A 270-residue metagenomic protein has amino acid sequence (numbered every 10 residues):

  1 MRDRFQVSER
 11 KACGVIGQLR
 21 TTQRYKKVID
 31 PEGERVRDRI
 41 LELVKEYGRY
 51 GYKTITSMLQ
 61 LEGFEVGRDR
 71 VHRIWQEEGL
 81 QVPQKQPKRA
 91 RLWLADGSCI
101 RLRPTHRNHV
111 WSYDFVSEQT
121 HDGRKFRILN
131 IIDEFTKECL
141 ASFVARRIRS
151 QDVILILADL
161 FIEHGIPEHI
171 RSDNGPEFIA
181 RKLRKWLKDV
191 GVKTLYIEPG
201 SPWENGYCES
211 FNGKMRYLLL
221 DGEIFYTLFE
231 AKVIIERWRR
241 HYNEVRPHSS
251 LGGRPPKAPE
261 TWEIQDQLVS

Functional and structural regions predicted by a protein language model:
M1-I29, L195, G200: Basic, low-complexity segments
K11-Q18, K182, D189, G206 (+2 more regions): Generic alpha-helical secondary structure signal
A12-C13, Q23, I40, I55 (+14 more regions): Mobile genetic element proteins and their domesticated derivatives, centered on retroelements and DNA transposons
Q18-V110, S201, P255-D266: Basic, flexible linker segments flanking DNA-binding modules in nucleic acid-interacting mobile-element proteins
Q84-P87, I170-N174, D189-Y207, E223-L228: RNase H-like polynucleotidyl transferase catalytic core
V110-F161, I166-R171, I197: A short, conserved beta-strand element enriched in hydrophobic/aromatic residues
H164-A180, R254-P256: Acidic/histidine-rich, metal-coordinating catalytic segments
K188-V192, K214-S270: C-terminal domain-tail junction helix/linker
